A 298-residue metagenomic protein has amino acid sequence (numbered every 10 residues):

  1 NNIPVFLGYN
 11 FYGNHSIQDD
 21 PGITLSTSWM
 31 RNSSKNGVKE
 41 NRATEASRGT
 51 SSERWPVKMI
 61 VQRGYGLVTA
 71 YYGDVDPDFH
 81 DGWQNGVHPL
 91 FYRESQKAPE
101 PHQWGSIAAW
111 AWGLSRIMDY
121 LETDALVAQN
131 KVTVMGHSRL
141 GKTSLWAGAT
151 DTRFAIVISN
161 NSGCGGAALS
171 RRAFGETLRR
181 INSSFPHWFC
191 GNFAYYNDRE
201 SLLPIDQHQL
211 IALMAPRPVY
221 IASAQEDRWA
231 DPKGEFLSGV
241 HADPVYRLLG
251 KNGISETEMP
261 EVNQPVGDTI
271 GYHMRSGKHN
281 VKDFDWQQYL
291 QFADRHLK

Functional and structural regions predicted by a protein language model:
N2-F6, R63-L67, A128-K131, T152-I156 (+2 more regions): Loop/turn elements at helix/coil->beta-strand transitions in domains of secreted/extracellular proteins
V5-T123, S170-R172: Cap/lid segment of the alpha/beta-hydrolase catalytic domain
G13, S115-R180, S184, C190-F193 (+1 more regions): Primarily recognizes the serine-hydrolase "nucleophile elbow" in alpha/beta-hydrolase and SGNH/GDSL folds
W55, A109-R116, T143, Q209 (+5 more regions): Extracytoplasmic/secreted proteins, especially bacterial periplasmic and envelope-associated proteins
V87-L90, E94, S159-L210, D231-E256: Mobile cap/lid helix-loop segments that gate and shape the active-site cleft of serine hydrolases
P101-A109, V134-M135, L145, D198-I205 (+2 more regions): Alpha-helix capping and helix-loop boundary segments enriched in small/acidic/polar residues
A194, G239-K298: C-terminal catalytic histidine-bearing segment of alpha/beta-hydrolase fold enzymes
A215-P232, M274-G277: Conserved strand-to-loop "acid loop" that flanks and positions the catalytic carboxylate
